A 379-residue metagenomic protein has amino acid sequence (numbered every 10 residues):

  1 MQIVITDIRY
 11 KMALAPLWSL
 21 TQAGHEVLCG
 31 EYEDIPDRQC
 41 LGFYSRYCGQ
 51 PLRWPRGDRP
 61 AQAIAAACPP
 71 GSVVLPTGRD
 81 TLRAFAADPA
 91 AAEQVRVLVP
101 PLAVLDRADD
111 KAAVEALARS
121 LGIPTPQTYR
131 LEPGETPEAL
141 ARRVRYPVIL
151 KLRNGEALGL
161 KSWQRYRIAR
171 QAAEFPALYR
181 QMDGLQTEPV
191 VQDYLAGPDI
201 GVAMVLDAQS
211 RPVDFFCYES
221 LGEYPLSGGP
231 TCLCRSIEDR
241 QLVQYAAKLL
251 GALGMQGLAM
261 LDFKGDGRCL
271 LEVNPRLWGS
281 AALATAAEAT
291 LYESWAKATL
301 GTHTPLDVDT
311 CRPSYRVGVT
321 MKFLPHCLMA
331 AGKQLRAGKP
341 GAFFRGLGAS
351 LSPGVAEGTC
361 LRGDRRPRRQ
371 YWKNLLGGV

Functional and structural regions predicted by a protein language model:
M1-P100, E135-E138, Y371, L376-G377: ATP-binding N-terminal substructure of ATP-dependent carboxylate-amine bond-forming enzymes
L14-P16, A84-A87, G159-L160, G201 (+1 more regions): Short glycine-/acidic-enriched loop or helix-start segments at secondary-structure transitions that form or flank
E31-P36, R79-T81, A103, A208-P212 (+2 more regions): Short glycine-enriched loops at secondary-structure junctions
L105-P189, A208-R211, R240: Active-site nucleotide/adenylate-binding loops and adjacent lid/helix of ATP-dependent enzymes
R170-S227, C234-A247, G265-C269, L277: Phosphate-binding site of ATP-dependent enzymes
I237-F263, P275-A330: Active-site "cap" helix and flanking loop/linker of ATP-utilizing ligase/carboxylase catalytic domains
K297-V379: Peripheral (often C-terminal) accessory segments that flank ATP-dependent C-N-forming ligase machineries
